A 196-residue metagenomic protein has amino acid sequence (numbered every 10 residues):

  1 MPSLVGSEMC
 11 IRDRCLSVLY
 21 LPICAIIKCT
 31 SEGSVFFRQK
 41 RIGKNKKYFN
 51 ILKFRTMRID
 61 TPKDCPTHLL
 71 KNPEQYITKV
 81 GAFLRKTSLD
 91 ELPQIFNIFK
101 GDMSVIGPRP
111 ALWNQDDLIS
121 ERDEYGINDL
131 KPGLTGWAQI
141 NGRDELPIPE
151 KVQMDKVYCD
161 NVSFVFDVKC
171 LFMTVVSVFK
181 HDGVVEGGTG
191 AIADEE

Functional and structural regions predicted by a protein language model:
G6, A82-S104: Short, conserved beta-strand/loop elements in beta-sheet-dominated catalytic cores that frequently flank divalent-metal
S7-E8, R12-D60, N97, F164 (+1 more regions): A hydrophobic, helix-centered structural microdomain
L16, E74, K86-D90, V162: Soluble non-cytosolic domains of exported or imported proteins
F37-Y76, L134-Q153: Short, glycine-rich, amphipathic interfacial segments at transmembrane boundaries or analogous
E74-G81, V162, F166: Alpha-helical membrane and juxtamembrane elements of multi-pass inner-membrane transport and channel proteins
V80-T87, K156-D160: Short, well-ordered beta-strand elements within core beta-sheets of diverse protein domains
F96-E196: Hydrophobic structural segments characteristic of membrane proteins
